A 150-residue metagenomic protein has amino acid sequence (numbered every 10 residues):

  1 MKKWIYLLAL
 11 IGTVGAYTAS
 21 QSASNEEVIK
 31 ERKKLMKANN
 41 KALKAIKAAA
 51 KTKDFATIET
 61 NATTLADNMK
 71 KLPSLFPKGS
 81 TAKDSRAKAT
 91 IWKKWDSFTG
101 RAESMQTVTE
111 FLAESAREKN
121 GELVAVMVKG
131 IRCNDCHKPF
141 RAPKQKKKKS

Functional and structural regions predicted by a protein language model:
M1-S20: N-terminal export/membrane-targeting signals
E26-E59, T63-S150: Sequence context surrounding c-type heme c attachment/ligation sites in exported
